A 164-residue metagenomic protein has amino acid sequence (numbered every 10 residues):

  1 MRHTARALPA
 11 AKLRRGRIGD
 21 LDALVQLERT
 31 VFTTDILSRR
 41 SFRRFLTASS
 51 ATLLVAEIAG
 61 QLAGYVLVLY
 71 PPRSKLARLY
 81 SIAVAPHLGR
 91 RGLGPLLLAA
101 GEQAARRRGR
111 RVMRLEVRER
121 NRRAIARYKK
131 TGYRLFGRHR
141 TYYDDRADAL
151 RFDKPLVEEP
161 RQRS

Functional and structural regions predicted by a protein language model:
R2-A11, R15-G89, P95-A100, A104 (+3 more regions): Acetyl-CoA-dependent GNAT
R111-R114, R118-I125, T131, T141-S164: C-terminal "cap" of GNAT-fold acetyltransferases
F136-H139: Beta-hairpin "wing" of winged helix-turn-helix
